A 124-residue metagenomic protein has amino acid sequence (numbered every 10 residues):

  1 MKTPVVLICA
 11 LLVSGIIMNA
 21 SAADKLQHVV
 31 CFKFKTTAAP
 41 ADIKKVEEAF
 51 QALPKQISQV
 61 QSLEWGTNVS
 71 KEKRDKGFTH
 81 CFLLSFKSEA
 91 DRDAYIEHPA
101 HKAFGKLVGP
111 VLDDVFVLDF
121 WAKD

Functional and structural regions predicted by a protein language model:
M1-I8: Bacterial N-terminal signal peptides that target proteins for export
V13-T79, K87-E97, F120-D124: Short S/T/G/P-rich N-terminal loop/turn motif that feeds into the first structured element of a domain
L83: Short, structured active-site "lid" loops
D93-I96, K106-V108, L112: Short, exposed beta-strand-loop hairpins at the edges of beta-sheets in extracellular/periplasmic proteins
V108-D124: Charge-dense polyanion-binding interfaces
